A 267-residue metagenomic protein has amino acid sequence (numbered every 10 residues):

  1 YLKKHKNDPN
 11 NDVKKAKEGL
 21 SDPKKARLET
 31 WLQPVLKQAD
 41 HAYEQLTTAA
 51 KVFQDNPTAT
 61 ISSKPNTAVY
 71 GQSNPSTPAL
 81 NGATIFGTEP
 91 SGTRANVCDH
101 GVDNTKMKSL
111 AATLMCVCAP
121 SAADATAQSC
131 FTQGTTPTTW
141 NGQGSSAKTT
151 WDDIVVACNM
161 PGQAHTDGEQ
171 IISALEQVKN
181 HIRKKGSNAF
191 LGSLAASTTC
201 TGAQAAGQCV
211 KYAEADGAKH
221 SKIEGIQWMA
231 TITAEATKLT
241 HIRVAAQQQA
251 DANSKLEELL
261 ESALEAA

Functional and structural regions predicted by a protein language model:
Y1-A267: Long non-transmembrane domains of secretory-pathway and surface proteins
